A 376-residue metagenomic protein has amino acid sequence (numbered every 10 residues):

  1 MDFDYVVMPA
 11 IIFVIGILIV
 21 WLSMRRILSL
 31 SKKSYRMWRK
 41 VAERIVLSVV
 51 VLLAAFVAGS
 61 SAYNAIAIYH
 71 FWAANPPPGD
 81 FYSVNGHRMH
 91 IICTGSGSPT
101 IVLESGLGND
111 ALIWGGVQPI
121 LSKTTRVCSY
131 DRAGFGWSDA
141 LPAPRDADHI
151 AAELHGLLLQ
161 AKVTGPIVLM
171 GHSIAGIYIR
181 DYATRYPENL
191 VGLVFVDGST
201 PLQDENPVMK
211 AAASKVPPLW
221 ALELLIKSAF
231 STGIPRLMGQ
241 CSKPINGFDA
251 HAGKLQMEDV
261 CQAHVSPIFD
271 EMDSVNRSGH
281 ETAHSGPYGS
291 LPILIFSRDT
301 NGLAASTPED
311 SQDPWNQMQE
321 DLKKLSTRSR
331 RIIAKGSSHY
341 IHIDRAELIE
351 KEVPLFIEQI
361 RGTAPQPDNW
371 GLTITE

Functional and structural regions predicted by a protein language model:
M1-P99, K123-T125, A250, E358-E376: Alpha/beta-hydrolase fold catalytic core
Y5-V7, N85, S129-M170, Y186: Active-site loop/oxyanion-hole signature of alpha/beta-hydrolase fold enzymes
H87, C93-W137: Conserved HGGG/HGGXW glycine-rich cap/lid loop of the alpha/beta-hydrolase fold
G165-V208: Conserved hydrolase catalytic core segment
V194-K227, L372: Flexible "cap/lid" loop of the alpha/beta hydrolase fold
G247-I333: Conserved serine/cysteine hydrolase catalytic core
R331-A346: Catalytic histidine-centered segment of alpha/beta-hydrolase-like enzymes
I343-I357: Post-His helix in hydrolase/transferase enzymes
